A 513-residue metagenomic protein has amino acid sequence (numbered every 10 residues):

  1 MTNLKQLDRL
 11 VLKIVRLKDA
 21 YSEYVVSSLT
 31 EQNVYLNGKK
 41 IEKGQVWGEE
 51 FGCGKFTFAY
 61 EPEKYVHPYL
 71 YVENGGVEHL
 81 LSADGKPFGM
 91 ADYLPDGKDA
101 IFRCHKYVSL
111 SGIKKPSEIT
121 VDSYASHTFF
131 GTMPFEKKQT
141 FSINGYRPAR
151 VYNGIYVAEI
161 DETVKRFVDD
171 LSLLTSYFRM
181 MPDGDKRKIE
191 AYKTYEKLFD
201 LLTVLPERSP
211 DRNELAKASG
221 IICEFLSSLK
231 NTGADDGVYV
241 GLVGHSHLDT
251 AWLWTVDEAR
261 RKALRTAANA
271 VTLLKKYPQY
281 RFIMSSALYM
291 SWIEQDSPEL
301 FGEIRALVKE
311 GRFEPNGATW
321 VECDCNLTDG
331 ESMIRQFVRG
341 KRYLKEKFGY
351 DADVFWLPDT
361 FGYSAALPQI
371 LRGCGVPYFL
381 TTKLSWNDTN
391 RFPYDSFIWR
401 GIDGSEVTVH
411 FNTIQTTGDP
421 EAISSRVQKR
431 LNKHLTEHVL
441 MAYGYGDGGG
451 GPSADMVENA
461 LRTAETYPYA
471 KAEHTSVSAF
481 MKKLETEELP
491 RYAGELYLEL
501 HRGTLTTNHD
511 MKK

Functional and structural regions predicted by a protein language model:
T2-Q32, G76-E78, G112-K513: Catalytic-domain carbohydrate-binding cleft regions of carbohydrate-active enzymes
S27-Q45: Catalytic-loop region of hydrolases
G38-G44, G76-H105: Solvent-exposed beta-strand/loop surfaces of large extracellular or lumenal domains
G38-K43, F56, S219-F225: Short linear interaction motifs
G44-E63: Short beta-strands within extracellular/lumenal beta-sheet-rich domains
T57-E61, Y69-Y71, E118-D122: Residues within well-ordered beta-strands of beta-sheet-rich folds
V66-A83, I119: Aromatic-lined ligand-binding clefts that engage carbohydrates, nucleic acids, or primary amines
K106-S111: Signal that preferentially marks extracellular ectodomain short beta-strand elements of beta-sandwich modules
